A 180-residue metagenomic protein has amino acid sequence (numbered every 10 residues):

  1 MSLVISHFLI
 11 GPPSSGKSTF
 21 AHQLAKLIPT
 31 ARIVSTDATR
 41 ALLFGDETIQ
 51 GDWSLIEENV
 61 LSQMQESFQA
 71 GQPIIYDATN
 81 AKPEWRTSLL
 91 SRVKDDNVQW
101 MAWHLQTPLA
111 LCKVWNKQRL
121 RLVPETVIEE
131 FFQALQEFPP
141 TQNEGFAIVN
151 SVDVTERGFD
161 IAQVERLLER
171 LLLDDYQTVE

Functional and structural regions predicted by a protein language model:
M1-V4, S67: Phosphate-binding P-loop
L3-I10, S15, Q23, L27 (+1 more regions): Conserved GTP-binding G-domain of TRAFAC-class P-loop NTPases and closely related GTPase folds
V4-F8, R32, P73-I75: Residue-level preference for the first positions of well-ordered beta-strands
S15-Q72, K113: Conserved substrate/cofactor phosphate-moiety recognition/catalytic segment in nucleotide-dependent phosphotransferases
I33, W100-A102, I148-S151: Conserved beta-strand scaffold positions in the cores of enzyme catalytic domains, especially in NTP/NDP-utilizing
Q69-I75, D95-N97: Short, surface-exposed connector motifs at secondary-structure boundaries
Y76-L89: Acidic, metal-coordinating catalytic cores used for nucleic-acid/nucleotide bond scission and strand-transfer chemistry
D96-W115: Conserved phosphate-donor/acceptor-positioning beta-strand/loop module used by diverse small-molecule
